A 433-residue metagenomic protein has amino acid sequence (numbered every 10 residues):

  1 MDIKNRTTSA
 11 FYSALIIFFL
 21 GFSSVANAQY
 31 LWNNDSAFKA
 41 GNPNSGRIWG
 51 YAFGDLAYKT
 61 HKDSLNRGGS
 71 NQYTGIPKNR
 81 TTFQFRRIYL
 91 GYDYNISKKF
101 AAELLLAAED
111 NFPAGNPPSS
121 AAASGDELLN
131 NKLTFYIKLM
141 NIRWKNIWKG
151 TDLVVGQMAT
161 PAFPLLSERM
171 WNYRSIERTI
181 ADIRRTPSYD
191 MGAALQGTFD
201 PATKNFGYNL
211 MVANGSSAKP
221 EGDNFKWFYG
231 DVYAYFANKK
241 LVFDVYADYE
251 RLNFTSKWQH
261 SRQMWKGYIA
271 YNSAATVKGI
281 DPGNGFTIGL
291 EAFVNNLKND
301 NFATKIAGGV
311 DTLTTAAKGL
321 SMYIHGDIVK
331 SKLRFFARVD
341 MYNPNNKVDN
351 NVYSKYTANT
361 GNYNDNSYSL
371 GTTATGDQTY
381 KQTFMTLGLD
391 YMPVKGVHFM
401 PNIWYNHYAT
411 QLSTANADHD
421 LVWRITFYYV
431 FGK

Functional and structural regions predicted by a protein language model:
D2-I3, Y12-R67, Y363-N366, L370: N-terminal periplasmic/intermembrane-space "pro-region" immediately following the signal or transit peptide
L31, G41, K59-S64, G68 (+7 more regions): Outer-membrane beta-barrel pore domains
D35-H61, P77-G215, N224-F243, L320-N345: Outer membrane beta-barrel
K219: Inter-helical turn/loop segments and adjacent helix faces that build the functional surface of alpha-helical bundle
G222-F225, H260: Short glycine/proline-enriched turns and hinge-like loops at secondary-structure junctions
